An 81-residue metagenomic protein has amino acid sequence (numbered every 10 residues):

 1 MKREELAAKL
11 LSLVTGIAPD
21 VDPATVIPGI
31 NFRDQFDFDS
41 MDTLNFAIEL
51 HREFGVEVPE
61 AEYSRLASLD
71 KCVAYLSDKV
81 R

Functional and structural regions predicted by a protein language model:
M1-P23, L76-V80: Thiotemplate assembly-line natural product biosynthesis machinery
I17-D37, F54-A61, R65: Phosphopantetheine carrier-protein modules
S40: Catalytic nucleophile serine of serine hydrolases, specifically the conserved "nucleophile elbow" pentapeptide
F46: Short active-site alpha-helical segment characteristic of glycosyltransferases and processive polysaccharide synthases
